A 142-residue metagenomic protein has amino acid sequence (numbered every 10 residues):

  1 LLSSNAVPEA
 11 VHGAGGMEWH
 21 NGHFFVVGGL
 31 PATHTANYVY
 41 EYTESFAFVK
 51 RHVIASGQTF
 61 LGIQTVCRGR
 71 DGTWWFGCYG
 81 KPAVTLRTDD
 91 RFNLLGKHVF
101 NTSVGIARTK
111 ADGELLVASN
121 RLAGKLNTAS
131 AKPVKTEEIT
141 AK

Functional and structural regions predicted by a protein language model:
L1-E9, F48-A55, L95-N101: Beta-propeller fold detector
L1-T35: Outer-membrane pore/translocation modules
P8-H20, Q58-C67, F100-G113: Repeated scaffold domains used in trafficking and secretory/extracellular systems, primarily beta-propellers
F24-V27, W74-F76, E114-V117: Conserved beta-propeller blade signature
T33-E41, K81-R87, A123-A141: Structural motif
T43-A47, D89-R91: Short loop/turn segments that connect beta-strands within beta-propeller blades
S56-D90: Loop/turn-rich, solvent-exposed surfaces of beta-rich toroidal or solenoidal domains
T88-S130: Predominantly the C-terminal beta-signal and adjacent terminal strand-loop region of outer-membrane beta-barrel
